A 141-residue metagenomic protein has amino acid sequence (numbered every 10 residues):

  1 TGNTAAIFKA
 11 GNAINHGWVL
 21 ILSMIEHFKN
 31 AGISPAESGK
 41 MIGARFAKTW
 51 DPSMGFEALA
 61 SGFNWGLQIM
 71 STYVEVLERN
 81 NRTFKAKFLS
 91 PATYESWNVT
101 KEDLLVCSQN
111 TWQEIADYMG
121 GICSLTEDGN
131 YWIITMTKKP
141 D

Functional and structural regions predicted by a protein language model:
T1-C107, D117, L125-D141: N-terminal accessory segment detector
T111-I115: Mixed-charge, glycine-accented linear interaction segment located at domain edges/termini
